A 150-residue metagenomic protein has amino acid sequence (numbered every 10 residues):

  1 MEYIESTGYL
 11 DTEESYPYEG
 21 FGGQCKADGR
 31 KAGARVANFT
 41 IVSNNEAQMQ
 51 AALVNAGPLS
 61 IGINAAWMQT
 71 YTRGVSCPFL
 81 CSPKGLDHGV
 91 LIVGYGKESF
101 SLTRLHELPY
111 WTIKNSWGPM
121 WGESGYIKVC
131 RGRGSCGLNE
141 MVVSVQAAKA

Functional and structural regions predicted by a protein language model:
M1-A150: Catalytic-core signature of thiol
